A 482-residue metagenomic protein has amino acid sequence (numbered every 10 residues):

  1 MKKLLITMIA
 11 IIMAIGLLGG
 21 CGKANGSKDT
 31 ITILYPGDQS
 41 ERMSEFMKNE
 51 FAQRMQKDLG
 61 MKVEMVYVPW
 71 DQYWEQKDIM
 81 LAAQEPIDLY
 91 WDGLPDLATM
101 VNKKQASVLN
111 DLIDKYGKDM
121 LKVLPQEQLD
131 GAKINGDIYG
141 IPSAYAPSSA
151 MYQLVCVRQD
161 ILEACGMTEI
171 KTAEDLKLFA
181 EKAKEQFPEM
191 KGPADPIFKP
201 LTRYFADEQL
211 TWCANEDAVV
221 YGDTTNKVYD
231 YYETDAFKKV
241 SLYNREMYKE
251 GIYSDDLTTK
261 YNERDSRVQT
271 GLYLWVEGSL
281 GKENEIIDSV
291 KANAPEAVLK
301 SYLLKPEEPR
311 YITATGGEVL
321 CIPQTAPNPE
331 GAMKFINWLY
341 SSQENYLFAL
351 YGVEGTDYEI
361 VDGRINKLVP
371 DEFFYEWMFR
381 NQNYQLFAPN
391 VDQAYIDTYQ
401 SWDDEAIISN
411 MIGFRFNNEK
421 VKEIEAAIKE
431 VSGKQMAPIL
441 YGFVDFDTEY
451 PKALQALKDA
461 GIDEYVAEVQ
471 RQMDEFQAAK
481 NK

Functional and structural regions predicted by a protein language model:
M1-L4: Positively charged n-region of N-terminal signal peptides that target proteins for export
I9-M13, L17, C21-K482: Extracytoplasmic/secretory soluble proteins
